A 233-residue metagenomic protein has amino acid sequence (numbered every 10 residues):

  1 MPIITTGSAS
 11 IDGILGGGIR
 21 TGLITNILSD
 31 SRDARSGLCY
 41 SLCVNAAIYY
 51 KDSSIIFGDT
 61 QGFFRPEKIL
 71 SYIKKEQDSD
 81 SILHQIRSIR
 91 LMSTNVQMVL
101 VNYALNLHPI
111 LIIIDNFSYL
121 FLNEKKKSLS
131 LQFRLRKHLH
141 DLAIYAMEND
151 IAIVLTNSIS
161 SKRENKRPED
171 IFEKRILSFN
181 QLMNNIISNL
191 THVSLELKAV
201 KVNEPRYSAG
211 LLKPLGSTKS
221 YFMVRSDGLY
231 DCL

Functional and structural regions predicted by a protein language model:
M1-D78: The Walker A/P-loop phosphate-binding site
T25-I27, I56-G58, R87-I89, V154 (+1 more regions): Hydrophobic/aromatic beta-strand patches that form the interior of the parallel beta-sheet core in alpha/beta enzyme
L42, D141-L142: Aromatic/hydrophobic pocket-lining residues that form π-stacking "cages" and hydrophobic walls in ligand
N45-A46, Y145, I186-I187: Hydrophobic/aromatic ligand-binding patch that stacks against planar heteroaromatic rings of cofactors or nucleotides
Y50-K51, Y145-N149: Helix C-cap/helix->beta junction micro-motif
D52-L129: Conserved inter-motif catalytic segment of the P-loop NTP-binding fold
K126-D141, E169-M183: Substrate-gripping "pore-loop 1 plus following alpha2 helix"
E148-L233: Phosphate-binding/switch region of NTP-binding enzymes
